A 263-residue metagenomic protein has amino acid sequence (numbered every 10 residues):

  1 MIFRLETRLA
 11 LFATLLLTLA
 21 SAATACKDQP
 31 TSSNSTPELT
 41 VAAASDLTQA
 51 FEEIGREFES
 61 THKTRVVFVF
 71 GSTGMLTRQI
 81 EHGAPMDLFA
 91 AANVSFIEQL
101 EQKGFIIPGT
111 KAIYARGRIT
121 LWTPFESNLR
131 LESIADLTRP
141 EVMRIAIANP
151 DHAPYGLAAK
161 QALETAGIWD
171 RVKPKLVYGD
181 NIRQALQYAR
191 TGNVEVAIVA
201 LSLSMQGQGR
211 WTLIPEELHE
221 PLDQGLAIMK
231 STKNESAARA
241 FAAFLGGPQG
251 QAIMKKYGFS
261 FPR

Functional and structural regions predicted by a protein language model:
M1-L5: N-terminal secretory signal peptides that target proteins for export/translocation
E6-T7, V69: Charged/polar low-complexity intrinsically disordered segments
A10-A22: Bacterial N-terminal signal peptides
C26-K63, V67-V69, G74, R78-A84 (+4 more regions): Exported/periplasmic ABC-transporter solute-binding proteins
